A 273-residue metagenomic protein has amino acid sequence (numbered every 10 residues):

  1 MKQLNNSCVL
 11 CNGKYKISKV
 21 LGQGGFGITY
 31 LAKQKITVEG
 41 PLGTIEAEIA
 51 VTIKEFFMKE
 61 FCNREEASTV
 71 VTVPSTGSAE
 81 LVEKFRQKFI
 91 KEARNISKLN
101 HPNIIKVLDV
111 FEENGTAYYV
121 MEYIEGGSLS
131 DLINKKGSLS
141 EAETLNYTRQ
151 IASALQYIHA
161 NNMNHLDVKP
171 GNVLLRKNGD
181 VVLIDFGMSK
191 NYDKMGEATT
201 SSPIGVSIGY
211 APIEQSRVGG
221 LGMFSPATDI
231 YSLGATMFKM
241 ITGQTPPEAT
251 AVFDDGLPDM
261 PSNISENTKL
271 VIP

Functional and structural regions predicted by a protein language model:
S18-G24, T29: Protein kinase glycine-rich loop
E65-K98: AlphaC helix of the eukaryotic protein kinase fold
V110: Activation-segment/catalytic-loop signature of the eukaryotic protein kinase fold
N114-S128, L132: Conserved short submotifs of the Hanks-type protein kinase catalytic core that shape the nucleotide-binding pocket
Y147-T148: Activation segment signature within eukaryotic-like protein kinase domains
I151-M163: Protein kinase catalytic-loop region centered on the HRD/HxD motif
G209-P273: C-terminal lobe helix-coil module of Hanks-type protein kinase domains
